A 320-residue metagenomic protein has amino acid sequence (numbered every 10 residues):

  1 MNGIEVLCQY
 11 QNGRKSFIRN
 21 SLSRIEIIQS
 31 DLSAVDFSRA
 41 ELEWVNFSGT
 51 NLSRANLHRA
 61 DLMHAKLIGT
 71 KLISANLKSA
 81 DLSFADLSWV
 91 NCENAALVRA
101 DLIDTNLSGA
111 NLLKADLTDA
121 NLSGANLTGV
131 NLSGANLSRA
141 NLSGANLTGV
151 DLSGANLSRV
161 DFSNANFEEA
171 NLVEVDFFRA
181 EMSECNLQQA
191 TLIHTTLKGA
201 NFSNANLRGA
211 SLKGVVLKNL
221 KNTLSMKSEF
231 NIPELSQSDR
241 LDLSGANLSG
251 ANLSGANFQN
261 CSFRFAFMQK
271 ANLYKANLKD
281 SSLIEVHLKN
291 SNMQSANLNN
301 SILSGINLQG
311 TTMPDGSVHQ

Functional and structural regions predicted by a protein language model:
N2-Q320: Tandem repeat scaffolds
